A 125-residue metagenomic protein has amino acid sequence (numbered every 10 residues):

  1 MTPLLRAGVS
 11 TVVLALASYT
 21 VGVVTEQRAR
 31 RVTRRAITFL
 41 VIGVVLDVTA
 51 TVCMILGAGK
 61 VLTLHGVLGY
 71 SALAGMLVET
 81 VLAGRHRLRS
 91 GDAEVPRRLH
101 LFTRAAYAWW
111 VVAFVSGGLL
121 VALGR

Functional and structural regions predicted by a protein language model:
M1-A17: Hydrophobic transmembrane alpha-helical segments in integral membrane proteins
V12-R31: Hydrophobic, membrane-facing alpha-helical anchors
V21-T25, L46-K60, L82-R89: Membrane-helix exit/interface motif
A29-D47: Loop-to-helix transition at the N-terminal end of transmembrane alpha-helices
F39, H65, W110: Divalent metal-coordination and catalytic microenvironments
L56-G84: Short alpha-helical packing/oligomerization segments
L99-V112: Individual transmembrane alpha-helices with interfacial aromatic-anchor signatures
V115-R125: Juxtamembrane boundary at the C-terminal end of a transmembrane helix
